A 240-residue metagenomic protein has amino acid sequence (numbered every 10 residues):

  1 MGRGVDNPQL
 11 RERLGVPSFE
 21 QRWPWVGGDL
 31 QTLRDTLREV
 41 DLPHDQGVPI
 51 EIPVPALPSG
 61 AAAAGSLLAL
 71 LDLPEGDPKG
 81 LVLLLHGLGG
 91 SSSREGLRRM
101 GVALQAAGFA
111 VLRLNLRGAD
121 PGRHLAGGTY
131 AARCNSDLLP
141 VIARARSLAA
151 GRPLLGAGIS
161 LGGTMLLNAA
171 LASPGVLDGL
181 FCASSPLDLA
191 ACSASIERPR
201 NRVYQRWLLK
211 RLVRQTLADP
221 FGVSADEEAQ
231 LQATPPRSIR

Functional and structural regions predicted by a protein language model:
M1-E39: N-terminal presequences and immediately downstream first alpha-helices
W25-G76: N-terminal cap/lid segment of alpha/beta-hydrolase-fold proteins
K79-G87: Short beta-strand element of the alpha/beta-hydrolase
L88, A110, N115-A119, P186: Short beta-to-alpha linker loops that shape the active-site pocket of alpha/beta-hydrolase fold enzymes
R94, A103, R117-L155: Catalytic nucleophile-loop/oxyanion-hole region of alpha/beta-hydrolase and closely related hydrolase-like folds
G96-R113: Short amphipathic alpha-helix adjacent to the substrate-entry channel of hydrolases
R98, V102, L139, L167-L171: Short, hydrophobic alpha-helix immediately C-terminal to the catalytic nucleophile
G151-R240: Alpha/beta-hydrolase-fold enzymes
